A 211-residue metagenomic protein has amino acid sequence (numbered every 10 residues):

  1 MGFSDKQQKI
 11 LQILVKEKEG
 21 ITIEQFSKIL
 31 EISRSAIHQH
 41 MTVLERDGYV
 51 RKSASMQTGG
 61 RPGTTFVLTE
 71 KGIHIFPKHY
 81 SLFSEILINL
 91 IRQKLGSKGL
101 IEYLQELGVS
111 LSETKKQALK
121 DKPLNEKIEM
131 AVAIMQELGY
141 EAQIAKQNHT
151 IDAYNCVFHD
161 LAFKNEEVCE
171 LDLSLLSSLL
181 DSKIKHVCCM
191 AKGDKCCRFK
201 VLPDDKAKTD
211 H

Functional and structural regions predicted by a protein language model:
M1-E70: Basic, Lys/Arg-rich alpha-helical nucleic-acid-recognition elements, primarily the DNA-binding modules of transcription
F3, F76, Y80, V168: Residue-level marker of regulatory loop/turn positions in helix-turn-helix DNA-binding domains and in histidine
Q25, F83-L90, S110, T114: A general alpha-helix detector
G63-S97: Conserved segment of winged-helix/HTH DNA-binding domains
K71-F76, F158-L161, D205-H211: Short, charged/polar, Gly/Pro-enriched secondary-structure boundary elements
S97-L202: Mid-protein regulatory/catalytic core that forms ligand/cofactor-binding pockets and protein-protein interaction
